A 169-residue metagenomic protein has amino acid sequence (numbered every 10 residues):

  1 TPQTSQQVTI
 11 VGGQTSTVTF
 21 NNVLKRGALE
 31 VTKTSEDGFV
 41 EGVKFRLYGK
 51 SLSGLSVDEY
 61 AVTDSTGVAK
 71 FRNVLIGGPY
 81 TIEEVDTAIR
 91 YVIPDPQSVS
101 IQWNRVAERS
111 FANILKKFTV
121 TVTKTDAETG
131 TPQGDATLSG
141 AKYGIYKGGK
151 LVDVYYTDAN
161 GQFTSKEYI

Functional and structural regions predicted by a protein language model:
T1-I169: Solvent-exposed loop/turn and edge beta-strand elements of beta-rich ligand-binding domains
